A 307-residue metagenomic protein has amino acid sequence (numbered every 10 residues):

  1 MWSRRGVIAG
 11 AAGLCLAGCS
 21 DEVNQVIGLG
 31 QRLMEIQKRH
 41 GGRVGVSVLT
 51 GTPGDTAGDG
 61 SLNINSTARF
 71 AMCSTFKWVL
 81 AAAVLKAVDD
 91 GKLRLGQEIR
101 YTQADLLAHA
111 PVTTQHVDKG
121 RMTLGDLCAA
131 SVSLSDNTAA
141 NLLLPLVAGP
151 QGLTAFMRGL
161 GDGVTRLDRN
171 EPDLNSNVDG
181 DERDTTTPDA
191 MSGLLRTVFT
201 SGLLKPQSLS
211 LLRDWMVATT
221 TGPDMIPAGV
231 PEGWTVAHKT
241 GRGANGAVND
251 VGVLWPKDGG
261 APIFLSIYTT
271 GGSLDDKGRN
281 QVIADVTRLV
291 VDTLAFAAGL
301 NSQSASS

Functional and structural regions predicted by a protein language model:
W2-A9, S20-L33, H40, S61 (+5 more regions): Structured C-terminal helix/loop/strand segments within mature extracytoplasmic catalytic/sensor domains
R39-F70: Short, conserved catalytic-motif segment at the N-terminal edge
R43-V44, T123, N141-T200: Mid-domain, small-residue-enriched loop/turn segments at the edges of structured enzyme/sensor domains
G45-L49, N63, V79, R100 (+1 more regions): Soluble periplasmic/extracytoplasmic beta-strand elements of cell-envelope proteins
A71-I99, L265: Active-site SXXK
K86-D105, T154, K205-S208: Short, well-structured active-site flanking segments
L106-L142, P150: Conserved catalytic neighborhood of penicillin-recognizing serine enzymes
